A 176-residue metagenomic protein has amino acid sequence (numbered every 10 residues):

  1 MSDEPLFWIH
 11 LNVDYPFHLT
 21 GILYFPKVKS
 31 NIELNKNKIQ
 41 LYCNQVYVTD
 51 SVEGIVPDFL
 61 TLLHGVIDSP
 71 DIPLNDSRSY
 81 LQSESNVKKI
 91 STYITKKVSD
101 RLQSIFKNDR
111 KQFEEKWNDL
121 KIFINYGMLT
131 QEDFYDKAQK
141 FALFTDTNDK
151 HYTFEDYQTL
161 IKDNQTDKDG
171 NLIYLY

Functional and structural regions predicted by a protein language model:
M1-Y176: Conserved GHKL (Bergerat-fold) ATPase module
